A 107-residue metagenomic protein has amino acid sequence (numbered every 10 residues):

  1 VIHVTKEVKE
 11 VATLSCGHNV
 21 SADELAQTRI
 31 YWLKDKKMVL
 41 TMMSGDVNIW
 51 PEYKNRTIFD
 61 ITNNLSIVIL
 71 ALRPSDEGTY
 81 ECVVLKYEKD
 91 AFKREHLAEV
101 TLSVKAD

Functional and structural regions predicted by a protein language model:
V1, L33-M38, I49, H96-D107: Flexible inter-domain hinge/linker segments at boundaries of tandem extracellular adhesion modules
V1-E7, V20: Short beta-strand segments of immunoglobulin-like
H3, E52-E77, K86-K89: Extracellular beta-strand/loop-rich beta-sandwich domains predominantly from IgSF
K6-T13, K105: Solvent-exposed, conformationally flexible loop/turn segments
T13-N19: Short edge beta-strand/loop segments characteristic of extracellular beta-sandwich folds
C16, T28-W32, Y80-V83, L102: Core motif of extracellular immunoglobulin-like domains
V20-Y53: N-terminal V-set
S75, T79-D107: Extracellular/luminal immunoglobulin-like beta-sandwich modules
